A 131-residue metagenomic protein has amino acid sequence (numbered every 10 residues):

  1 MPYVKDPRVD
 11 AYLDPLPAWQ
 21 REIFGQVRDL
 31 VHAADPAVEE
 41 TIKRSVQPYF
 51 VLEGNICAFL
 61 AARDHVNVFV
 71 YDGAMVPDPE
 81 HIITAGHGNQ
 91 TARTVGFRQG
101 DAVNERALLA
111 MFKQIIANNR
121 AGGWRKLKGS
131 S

Functional and structural regions predicted by a protein language model:
M1-S131: Charge-dense, helix-prone N-terminal extensions
